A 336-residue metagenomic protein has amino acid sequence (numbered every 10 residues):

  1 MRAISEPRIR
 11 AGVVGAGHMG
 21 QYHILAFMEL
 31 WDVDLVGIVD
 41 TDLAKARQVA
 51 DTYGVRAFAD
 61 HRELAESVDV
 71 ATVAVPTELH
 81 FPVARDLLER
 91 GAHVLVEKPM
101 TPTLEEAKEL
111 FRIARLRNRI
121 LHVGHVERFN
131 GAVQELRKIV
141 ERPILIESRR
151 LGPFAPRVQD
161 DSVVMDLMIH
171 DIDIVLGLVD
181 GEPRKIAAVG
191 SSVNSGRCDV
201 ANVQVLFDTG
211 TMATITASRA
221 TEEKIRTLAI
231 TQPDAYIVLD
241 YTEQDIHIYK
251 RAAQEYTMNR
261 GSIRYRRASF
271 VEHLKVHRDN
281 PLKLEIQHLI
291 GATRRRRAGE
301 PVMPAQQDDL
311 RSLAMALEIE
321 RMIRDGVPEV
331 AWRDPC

Functional and structural regions predicted by a protein language model:
M1-S5, V70-T72, H288-C336: C-terminal helix-rich "cap/oligomerization" subdomain common to oxidoreductases
M1-Y53: N-terminal Rossmann-like dinucleotide-binding module
H23, Y53-L110: Beta-loop-alpha module in the N-terminal Rossmann-like domain of NAD(P)-dependent dehydrogenases, especially those
V55, R90-A92, R117-I120, T211: A short helix->loop->beta-strand "cap" motif at the edges of active sites that frequently abuts
A59, V96, L121-V123, E147-S148 (+1 more regions): Hydrophobic residues in well-ordered beta-strands that form the structural core
T101-V158: A contiguous active-site-proximal alpha/beta segment in oxidoreductase catalytic domains
A155-E223, T227-T231: Rossmann-like dinucleotide-binding domain that binds NAD(P)(H)
V193, T211-Q287, A305, D334: NAD(P)-dinucleotide binding in Rossmann-like oxidoreductases
